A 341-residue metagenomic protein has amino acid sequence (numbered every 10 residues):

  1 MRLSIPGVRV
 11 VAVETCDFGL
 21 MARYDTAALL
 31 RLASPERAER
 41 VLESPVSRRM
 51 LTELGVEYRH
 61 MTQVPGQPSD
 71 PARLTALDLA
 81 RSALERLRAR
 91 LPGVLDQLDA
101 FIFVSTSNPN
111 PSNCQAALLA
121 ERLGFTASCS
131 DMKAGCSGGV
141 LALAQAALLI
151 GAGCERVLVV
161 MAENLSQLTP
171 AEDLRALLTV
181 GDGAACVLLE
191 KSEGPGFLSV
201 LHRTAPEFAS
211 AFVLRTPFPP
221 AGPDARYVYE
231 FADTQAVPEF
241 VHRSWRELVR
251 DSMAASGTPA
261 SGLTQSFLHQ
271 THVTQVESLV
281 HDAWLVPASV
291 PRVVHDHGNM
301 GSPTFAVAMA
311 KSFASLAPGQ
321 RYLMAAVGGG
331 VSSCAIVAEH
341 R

Functional and structural regions predicted by a protein language model:
M1-R73, D173-E239, R243, E247 (+1 more regions): Condensing-enzyme catalytic core mediating Claisen C-C bond formation in acyl metabolism
R2, L77, R81, S107-N108 (+4 more regions): Claisen-condensing/thiolase-fold acyl-transfer catalytic domains that form or cleave C-C bonds in fatty acid
V11-E14, V104, K133, V157-E163 (+2 more regions): Short beta-strand segments
A22-R23, S112-C114, T169-D173, S333-V337: Short acidic, glycine/serine/threonine-rich loops at helix termini
R48-L51, S107-A117: A structural motif shared across PLP-dependent enzymes of the aminotransferase-like
A83-D99, E247-T264, S312-L316: Phosphate/pyrophosphate-binding loops at sites that engage ATP/ADP/AMP, CoA/4′-phosphopantetheine, polyphosphate
E155-G183: Flexible, glycine-rich active-site loops centered on histidine and acidic residues that chelate a metal or position
